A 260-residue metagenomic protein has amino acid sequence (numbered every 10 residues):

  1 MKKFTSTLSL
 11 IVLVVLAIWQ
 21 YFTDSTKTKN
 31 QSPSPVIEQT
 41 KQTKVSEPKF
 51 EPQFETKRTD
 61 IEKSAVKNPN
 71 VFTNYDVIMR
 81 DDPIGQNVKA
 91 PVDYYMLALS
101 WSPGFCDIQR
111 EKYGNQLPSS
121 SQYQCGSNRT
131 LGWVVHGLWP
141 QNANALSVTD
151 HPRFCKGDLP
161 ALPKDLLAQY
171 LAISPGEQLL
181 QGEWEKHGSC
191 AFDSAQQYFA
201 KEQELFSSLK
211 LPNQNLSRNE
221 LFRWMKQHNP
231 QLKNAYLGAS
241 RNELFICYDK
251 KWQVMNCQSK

Functional and structural regions predicted by a protein language model:
M1-V36: Sec-dependent N-terminal signal peptides
V12, Y94, G126, G176-E177 (+1 more regions): Intrinsically disordered, low-complexity regions enriched in Ser/Pro/Gly/Gln/His and often acidic
L16, L162-K260: C-terminal, well-folded lobe of enzymatic/effector domains
K27-K29, Q109, S147, Q178 (+2 more regions): Amphipathic alpha-helical interaction segments
K29, I37-T40, E51, V134-G137 (+1 more regions): Intrinsically disordered, low-complexity regions enriched for glutamine and histidine
P33-I37, Q42-K112: N-terminal module-boundary/linker segments of secreted carbohydrate-active enzymes
D76-I173: Betabetaalpha-Me/HNH-type nuclease active-site subdomain
